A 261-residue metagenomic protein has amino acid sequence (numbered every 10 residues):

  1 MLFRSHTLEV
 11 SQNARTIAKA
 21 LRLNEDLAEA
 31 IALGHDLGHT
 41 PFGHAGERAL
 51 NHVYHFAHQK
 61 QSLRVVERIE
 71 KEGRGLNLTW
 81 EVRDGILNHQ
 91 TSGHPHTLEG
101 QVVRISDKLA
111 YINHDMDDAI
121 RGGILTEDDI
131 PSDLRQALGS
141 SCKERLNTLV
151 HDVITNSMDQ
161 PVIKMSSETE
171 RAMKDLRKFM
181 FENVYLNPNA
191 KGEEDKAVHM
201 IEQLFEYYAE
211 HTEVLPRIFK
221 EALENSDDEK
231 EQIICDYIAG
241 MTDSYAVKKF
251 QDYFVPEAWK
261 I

Functional and structural regions predicted by a protein language model:
M1-F3, S11-I17, R22-E25, Q59-I261: Histidine-centered, transition-metal-coordinating active-site segments
H6-E9, E47: Active/ligand-binding-proximal structured segments within catalytic/core domains that scaffold catalytic residues
L27, I31, D36-E72: A generic, well-ordered mixed alpha/beta core segment in the N-terminal half of proteins
